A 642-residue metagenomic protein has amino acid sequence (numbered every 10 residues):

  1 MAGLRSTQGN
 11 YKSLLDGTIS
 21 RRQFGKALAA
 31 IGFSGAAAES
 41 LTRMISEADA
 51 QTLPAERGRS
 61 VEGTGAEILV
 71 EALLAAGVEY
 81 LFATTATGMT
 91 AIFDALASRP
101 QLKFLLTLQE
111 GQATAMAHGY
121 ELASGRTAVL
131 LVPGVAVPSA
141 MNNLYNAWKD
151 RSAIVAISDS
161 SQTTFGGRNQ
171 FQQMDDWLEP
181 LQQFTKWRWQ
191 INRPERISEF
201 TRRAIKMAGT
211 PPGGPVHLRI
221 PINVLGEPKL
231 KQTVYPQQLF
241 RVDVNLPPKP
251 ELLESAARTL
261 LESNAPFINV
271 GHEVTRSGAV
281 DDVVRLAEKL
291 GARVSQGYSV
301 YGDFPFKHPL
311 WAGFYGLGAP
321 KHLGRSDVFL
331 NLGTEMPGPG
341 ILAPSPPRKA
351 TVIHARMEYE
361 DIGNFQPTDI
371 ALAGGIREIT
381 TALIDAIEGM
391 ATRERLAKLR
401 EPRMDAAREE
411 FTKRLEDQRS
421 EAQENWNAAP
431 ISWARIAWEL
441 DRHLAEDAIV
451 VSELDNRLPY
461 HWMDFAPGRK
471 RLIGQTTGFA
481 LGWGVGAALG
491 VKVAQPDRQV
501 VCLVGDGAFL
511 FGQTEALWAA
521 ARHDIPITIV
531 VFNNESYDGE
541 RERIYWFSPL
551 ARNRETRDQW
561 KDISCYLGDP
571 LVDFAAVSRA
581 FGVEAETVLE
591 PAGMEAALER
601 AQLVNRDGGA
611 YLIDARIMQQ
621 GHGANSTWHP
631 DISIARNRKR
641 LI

Functional and structural regions predicted by a protein language model:
M1-S20, S46-E47: N-terminal secretory signal peptides
T18-K26, S34-P54: N-terminal twin-arginine translocation
A30-F33, S46, A50-L396, H443-E446 (+6 more regions): N-terminal alpha/beta PP-like core and its mobile active-site loop of ThDP/TPP-dependent enzymes
Q51-S60, E195, Q232-T233, R348-L454 (+4 more regions): Phosphate/pyrophosphate-binding active-site segments
A66-L69, I92-L96, A406-A494: Active-site diphosphate/adenylate-binding microenvironment
I157, F165-Q173, L323, G363-F365 (+3 more regions): Thiamine diphosphate
R219-V224, D455-R457, R616: A glycine-rich phosphate-binding loop feature that marks nucleotide/adenosyl-phosphate handling sites
V270-E273, G333, E453-D455, A615-I617: Structural motif
